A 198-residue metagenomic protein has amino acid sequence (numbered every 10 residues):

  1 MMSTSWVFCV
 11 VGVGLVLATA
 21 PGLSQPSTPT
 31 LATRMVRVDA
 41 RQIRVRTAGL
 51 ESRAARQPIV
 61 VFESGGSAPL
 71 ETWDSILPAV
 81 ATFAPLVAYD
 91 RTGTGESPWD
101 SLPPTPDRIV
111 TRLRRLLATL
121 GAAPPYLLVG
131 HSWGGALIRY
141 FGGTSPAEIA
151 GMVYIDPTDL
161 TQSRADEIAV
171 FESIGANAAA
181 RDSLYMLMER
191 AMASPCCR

Functional and structural regions predicted by a protein language model:
F8-A18: Bacterial N-terminal signal peptides
P26-Q42: N-terminal cap/lid segment of alpha/beta-hydrolase-fold proteins
R41-E96: Conserved HGGG/HGGXW glycine-rich cap/lid loop of the alpha/beta-hydrolase fold
R46-A48, R91-V129, S145: Active-site loop/oxyanion-hole signature of alpha/beta-hydrolase fold enzymes
D74, R114, R139-G143: Short, hydrophobic alpha-helix immediately C-terminal to the catalytic nucleophile
P124-Q162, D166: Conserved hydrolase catalytic core segment
V153-M192: Flexible "cap/lid" loop of the alpha/beta hydrolase fold
